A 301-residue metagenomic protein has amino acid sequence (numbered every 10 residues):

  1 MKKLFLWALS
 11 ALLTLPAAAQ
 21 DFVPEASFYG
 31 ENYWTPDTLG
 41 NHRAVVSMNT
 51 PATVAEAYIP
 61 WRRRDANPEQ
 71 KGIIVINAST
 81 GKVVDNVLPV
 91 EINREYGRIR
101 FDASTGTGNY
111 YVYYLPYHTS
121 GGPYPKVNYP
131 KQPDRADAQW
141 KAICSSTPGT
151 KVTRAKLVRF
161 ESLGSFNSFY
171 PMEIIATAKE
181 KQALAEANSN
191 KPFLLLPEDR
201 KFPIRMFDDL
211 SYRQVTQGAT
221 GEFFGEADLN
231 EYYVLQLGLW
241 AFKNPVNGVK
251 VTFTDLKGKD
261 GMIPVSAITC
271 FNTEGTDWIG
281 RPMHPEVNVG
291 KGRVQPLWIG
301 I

Functional and structural regions predicted by a protein language model:
M1-L4: Positively charged n-region of N-terminal signal peptides that target proteins for export
W7-P16: Bacterial N-terminal signal peptides
Q20-F202, F207-Y212, A219-I301: Alpha-mannosidase-like glycoside hydrolase catalytic domains involved in N-glycan trimming, generalizing to other
